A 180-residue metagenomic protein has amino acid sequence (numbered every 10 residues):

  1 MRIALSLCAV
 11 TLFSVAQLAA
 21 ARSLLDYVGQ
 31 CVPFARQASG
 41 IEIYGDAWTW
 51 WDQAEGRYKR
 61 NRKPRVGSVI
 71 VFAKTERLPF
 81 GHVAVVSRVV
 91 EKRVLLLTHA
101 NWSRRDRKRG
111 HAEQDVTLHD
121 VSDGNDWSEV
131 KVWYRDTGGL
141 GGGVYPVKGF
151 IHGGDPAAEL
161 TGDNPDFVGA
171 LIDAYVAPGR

Functional and structural regions predicted by a protein language model:
R2-A9, D123-N125: Sec-dependent signal peptide recognition, specifically the positively charged N-region followed immediately by
I3, P64-R65, A177: Proline-rich low-complexity regions
A16-L18: N-terminal signal peptide c-region/cleavage motif recognized by signal peptidases
R22-V90: Secreted/periplasmic proteins that engage bacterial cell-wall peptidoglycan
E91-R180: Aromatic- and glycine-rich peptidoglycan recognition patches
